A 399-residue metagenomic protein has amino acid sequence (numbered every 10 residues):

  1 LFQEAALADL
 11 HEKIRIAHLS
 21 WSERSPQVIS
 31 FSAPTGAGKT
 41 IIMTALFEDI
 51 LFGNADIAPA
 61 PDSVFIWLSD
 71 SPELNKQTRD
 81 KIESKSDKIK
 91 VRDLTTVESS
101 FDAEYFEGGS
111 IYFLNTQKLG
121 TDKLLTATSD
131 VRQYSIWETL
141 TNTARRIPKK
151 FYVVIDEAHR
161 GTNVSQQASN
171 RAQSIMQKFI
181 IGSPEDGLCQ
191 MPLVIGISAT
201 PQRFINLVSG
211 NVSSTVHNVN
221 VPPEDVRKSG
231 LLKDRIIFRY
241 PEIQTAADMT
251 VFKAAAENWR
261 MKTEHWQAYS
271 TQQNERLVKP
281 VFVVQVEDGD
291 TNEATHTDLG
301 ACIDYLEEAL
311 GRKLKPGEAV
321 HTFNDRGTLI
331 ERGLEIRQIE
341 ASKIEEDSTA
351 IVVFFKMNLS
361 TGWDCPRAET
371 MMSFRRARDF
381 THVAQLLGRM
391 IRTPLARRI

Functional and structural regions predicted by a protein language model:
L1-S25, N115: N-terminal pre-P-loop "Q-motif" helix
W21-L46: Walker A/P-loop
S22-S30, S63, K279-F282, A350-I351: Pre-Walker A (Motif I) flank of P-loop NTPase domains
S25, P61-D62, F106-E107, R146-K149 (+2 more regions): Short loop/turn elements that form and flank the Walker-type P-loop nucleotide-binding site in RecA-like NTPase cores
S32-A33, L232-I243, R276-P280, V284-V286: Inter-lobe coupling/hinge region of RecA-like P-loop helicase motors
A37, S69, L94-E98, E104-S110 (+5 more regions): Conserved C-terminal RecA-like helicase domain
I41-A45, A58-K90, N115-K118, E287 (+1 more regions): Conserved Walker A/P-loop ATP-binding site and its immediately adjacent core in helicase/helicase-like ATPase domains
M43-F52, D80, S84-S86, F113-T271 (+1 more regions): Signature of the SF2 helicase/ATPase Hel1-core->accessory helical subdomain module
